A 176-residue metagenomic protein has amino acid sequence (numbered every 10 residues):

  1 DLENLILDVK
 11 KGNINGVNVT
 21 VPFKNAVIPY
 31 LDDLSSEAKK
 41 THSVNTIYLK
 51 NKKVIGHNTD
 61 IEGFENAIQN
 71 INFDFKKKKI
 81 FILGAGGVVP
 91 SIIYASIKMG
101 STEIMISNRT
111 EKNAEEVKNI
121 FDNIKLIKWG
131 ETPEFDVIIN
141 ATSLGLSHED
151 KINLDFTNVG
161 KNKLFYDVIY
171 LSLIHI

Functional and structural regions predicted by a protein language model:
D1-S43: N-terminal ligand-binding/catalytic initiation module
V19-I28, G86-V88, S143-L146, L171: Short glycine-rich anion-binding loops that position phosphate/pyrophosphate groups of nucleotides and phosphorylated
V27-F75: Glycine/small-residue-rich loop that forms an oxyanion/phosphate-binding "nest" at active or ligand-binding sites
N58, K77-I97: Glycine-rich adenosine-cofactor-binding loop
T59, I174-I176: Conserved small/polar residues in nucleotide/adenosyl-binding loops
S101-I120: NAD(P)-binding Rossmann-fold cofactor-contacting core
D122-I174: Rossmann-like adenosine-cofactor binding region
